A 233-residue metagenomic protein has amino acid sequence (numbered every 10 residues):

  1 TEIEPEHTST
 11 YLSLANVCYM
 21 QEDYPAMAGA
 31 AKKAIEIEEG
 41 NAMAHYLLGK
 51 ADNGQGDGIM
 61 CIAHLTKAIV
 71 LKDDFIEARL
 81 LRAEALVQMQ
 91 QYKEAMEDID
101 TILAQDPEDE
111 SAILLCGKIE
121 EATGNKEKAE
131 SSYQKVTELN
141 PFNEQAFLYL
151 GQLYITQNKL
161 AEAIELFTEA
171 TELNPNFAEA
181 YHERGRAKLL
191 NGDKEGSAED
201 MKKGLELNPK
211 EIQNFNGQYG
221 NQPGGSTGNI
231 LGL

Functional and structural regions predicted by a protein language model:
E2-I3, I37, L71, Q105 (+3 more regions): Structural marker of alpha-solenoid helical repeat scaffolds
P5-G56, M60-A63, E77: A generic tandem-repeat structural signature
T8-S9, Y24, A42-M43, I76-E77 (+4 more regions): Helix-start (N-cap) detector for alpha-helical repeat units in TPR-like alpha-solenoids, especially tetratricopeptide
S13, L47, L81, L115 (+3 more regions): Canonical tetratricopeptide repeat
M20-K33, G54-K67, Q88-T101, A122-K135 (+2 more regions): Structural signature of tandem alpha-helical TPR/SEL1-like repeats, specifically the intra-repeat loop/turn
S111-L114, K118-G124, S131-L160: Alpha-helical adaptor scaffolds
L189-L190, K194-L233: Terminal, low-structured helical/coil segments at or just beyond the last alpha-helical repeat
